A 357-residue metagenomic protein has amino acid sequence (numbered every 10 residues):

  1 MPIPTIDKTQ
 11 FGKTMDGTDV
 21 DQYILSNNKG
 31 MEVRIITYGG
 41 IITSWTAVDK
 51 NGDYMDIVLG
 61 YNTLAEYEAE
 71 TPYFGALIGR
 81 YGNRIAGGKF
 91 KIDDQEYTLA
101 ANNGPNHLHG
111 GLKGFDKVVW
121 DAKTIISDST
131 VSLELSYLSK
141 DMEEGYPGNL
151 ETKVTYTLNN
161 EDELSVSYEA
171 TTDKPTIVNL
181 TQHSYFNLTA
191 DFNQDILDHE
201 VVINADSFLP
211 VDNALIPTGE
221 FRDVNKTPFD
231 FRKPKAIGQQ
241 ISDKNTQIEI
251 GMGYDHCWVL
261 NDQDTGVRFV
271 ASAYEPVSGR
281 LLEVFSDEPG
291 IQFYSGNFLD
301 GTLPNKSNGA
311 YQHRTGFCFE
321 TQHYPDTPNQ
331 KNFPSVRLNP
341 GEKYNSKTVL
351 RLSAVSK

Functional and structural regions predicted by a protein language model:
P2-K357: An exposed, glycine/acidic-rich loop-and-rim segment of catalytic or binding clefts
